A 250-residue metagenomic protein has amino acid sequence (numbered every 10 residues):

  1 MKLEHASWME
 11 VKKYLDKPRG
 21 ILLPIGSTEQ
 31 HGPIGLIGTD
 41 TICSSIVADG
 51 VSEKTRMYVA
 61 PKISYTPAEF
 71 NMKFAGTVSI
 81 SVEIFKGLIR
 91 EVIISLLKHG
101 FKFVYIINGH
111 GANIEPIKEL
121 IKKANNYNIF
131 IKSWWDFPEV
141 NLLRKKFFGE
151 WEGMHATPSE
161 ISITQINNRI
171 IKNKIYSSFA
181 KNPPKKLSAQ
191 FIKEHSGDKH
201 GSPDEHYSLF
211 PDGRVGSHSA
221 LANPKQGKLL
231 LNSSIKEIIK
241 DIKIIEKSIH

Functional and structural regions predicted by a protein language model:
M1-E83, G87-F103, G111-H250: Extended, histidine- and acidic-residue-enriched regions that form the cofactor-binding/catalytic faces
I106: Conserved SAM-binding loop
